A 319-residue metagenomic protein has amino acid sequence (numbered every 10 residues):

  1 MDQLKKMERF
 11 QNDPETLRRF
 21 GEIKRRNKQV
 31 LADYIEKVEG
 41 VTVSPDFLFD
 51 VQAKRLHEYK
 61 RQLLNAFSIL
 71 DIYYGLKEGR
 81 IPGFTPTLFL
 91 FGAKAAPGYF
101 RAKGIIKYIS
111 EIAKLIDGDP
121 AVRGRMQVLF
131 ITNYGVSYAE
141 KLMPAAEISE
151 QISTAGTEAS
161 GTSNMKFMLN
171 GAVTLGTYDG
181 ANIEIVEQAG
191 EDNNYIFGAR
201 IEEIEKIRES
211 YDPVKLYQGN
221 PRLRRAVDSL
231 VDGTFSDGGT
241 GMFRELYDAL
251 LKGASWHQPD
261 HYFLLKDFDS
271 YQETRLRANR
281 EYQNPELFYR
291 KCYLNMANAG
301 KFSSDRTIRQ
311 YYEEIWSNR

Functional and structural regions predicted by a protein language model:
M1-K6, F10, P144-A145, I152-C292 (+3 more regions): Catalytic binding pocket for nucleotide-activated donors in carbohydrate/polymer assembly enzymes
M1-T42: Extended, charge-enriched "interface" segments that sit outside catalytic cores
F10, L17-G21, Y59, A95 (+6 more regions): Hydrophobic alpha-helical scaffolding
T16-R19, I23, L48-V51, R55 (+1 more regions): Non-transmembrane, amphipathic alpha-helical segments
R19, I23, R101-I105, F263 (+2 more regions): Catalytic cores of large soluble enzymes that bind and process phosphate-bearing ligands
K28-A139, T154: Long, K/E/R/D-enriched contiguous segments that form extended
K54, S137-E147, M165-K166: Contiguous, well-ordered alpha-helical segments that form the cores/surfaces of helical PPI scaffolds
T87-F89, M126-V128, I148, V173 (+1 more regions): Structural motif
